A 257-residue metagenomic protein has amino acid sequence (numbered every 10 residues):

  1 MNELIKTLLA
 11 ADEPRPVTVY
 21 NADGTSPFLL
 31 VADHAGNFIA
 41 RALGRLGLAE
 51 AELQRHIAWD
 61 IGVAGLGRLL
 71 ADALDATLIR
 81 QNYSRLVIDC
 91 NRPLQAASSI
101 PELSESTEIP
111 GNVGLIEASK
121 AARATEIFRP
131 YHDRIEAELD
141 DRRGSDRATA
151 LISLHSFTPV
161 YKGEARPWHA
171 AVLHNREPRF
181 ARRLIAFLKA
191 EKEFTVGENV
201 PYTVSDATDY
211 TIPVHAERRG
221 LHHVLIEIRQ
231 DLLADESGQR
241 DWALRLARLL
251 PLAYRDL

Functional and structural regions predicted by a protein language model:
M1-L151, S156-L257: N-terminal catalytic or cofactor-binding beta/alpha core of small enzyme domains
